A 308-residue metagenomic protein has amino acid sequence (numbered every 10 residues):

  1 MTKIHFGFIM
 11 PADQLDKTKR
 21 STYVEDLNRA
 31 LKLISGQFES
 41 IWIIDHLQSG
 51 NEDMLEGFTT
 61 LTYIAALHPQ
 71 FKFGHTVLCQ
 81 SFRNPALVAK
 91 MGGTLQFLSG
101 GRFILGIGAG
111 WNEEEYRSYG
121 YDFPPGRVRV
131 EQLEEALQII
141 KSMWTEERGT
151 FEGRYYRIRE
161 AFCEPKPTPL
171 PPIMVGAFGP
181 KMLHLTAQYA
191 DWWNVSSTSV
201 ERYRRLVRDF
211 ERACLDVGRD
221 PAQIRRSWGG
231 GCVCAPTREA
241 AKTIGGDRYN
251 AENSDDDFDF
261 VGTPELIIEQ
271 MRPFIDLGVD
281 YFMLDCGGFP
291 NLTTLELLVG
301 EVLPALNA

Functional and structural regions predicted by a protein language model:
M1-L67, F71, P171, D285: N-terminal beta1-alpha1-beta2 module of alpha/beta enzyme domains
M1-T18, Q70, W111-Y119, E152-L170 (+1 more regions): N-terminal small/glycine-rich loop or linker at the start of catalytic domains across soluble metabolic enzymes
T2-I4, N84-Y189, R204-Q223: Internal, glycine-rich beta/alpha segment that forms the wall or movable "lid" of small-molecule/cofactor binding
F6-M10, I41-I43, F73-H75, F103-I107 (+4 more regions): Hydrophobic faces of well-ordered beta-strands that scaffold small-molecule active sites in alpha/beta enzyme cores
I9-V24, L78-P85, P167-F178, N253-E265: Active-site mouth loops of central-metabolism enzymes
R20-I34, V88-M91, G176-L185, F260-P273: Short, acidic/polar
K32-G36, L61-Q70, G92, Q96-R102 (+3 more regions): Acidic (Asp/Glu)-rich catalytic clusters
M54-H75, Q132-I139, L295-A308: Alpha-helix-loop-beta-strand connector modules within alpha/beta enzyme cores
